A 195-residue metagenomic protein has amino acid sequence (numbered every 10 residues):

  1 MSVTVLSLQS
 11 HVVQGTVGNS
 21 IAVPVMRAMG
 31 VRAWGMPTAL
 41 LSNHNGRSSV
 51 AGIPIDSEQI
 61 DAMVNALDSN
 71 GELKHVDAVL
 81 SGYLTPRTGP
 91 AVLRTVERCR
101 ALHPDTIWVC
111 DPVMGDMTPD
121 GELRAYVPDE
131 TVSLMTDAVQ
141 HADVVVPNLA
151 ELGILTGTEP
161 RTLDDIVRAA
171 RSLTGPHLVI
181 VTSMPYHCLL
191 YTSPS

Functional and structural regions predicted by a protein language model:
S2-C110, M114-E122: Conserved N-terminal subdomain of the carbohydrate kinase-like
R27, V139, T174: Anion (oxyanion) recognition and catalysis
A78-R168, I180-L189: Conserved beta-alpha-beta core of the PfkB/ribokinase-like small-molecule kinase fold
P176-L178: Acyl-thioester C-C bond-transforming condensing/cleaving domain
Y191-S195: Conserved small/polar residues in nucleotide/adenosyl-binding loops
